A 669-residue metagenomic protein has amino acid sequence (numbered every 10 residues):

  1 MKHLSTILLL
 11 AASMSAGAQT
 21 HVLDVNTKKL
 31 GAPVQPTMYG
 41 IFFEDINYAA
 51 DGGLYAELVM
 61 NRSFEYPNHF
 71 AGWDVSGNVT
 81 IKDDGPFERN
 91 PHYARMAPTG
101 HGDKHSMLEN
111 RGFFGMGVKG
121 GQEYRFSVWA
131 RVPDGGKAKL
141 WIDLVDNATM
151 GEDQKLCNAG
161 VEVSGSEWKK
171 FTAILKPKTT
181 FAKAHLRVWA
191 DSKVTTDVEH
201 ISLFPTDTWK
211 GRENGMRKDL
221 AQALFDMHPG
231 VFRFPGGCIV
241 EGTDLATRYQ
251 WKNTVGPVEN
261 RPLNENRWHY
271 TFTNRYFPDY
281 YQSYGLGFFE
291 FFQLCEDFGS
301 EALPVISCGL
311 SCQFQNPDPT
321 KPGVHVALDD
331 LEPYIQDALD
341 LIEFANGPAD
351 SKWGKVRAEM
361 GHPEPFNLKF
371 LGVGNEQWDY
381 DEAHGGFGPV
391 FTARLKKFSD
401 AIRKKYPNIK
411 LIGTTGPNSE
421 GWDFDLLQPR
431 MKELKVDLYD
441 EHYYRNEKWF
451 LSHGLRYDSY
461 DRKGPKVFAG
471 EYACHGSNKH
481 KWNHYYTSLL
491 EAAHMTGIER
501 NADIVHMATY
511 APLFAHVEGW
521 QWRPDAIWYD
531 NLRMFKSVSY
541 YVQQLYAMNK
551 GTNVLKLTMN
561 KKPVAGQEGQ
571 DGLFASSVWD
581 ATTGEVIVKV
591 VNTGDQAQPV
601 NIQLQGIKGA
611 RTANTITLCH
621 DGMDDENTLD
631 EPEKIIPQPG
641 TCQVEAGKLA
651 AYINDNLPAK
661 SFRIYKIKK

Functional and structural regions predicted by a protein language model:
L9-G17: Hydrophobic h-region of N-terminal signal peptides that target proteins for export in Gram-negative bacteria
Q19-S283, E301-L303, D318-V324, L328-D329 (+11 more regions): Extracellular and organelle-lumenal recognition/adhesion modules and their flexible linkers in secreted
I41, V128, H228, C295 (+6 more regions): Conserved, mostly hydrophobic/aromatic
F64, G120-Q122, N553-N592, Q598-V600: Surface beta-strand/loop "capping" patches
L156-G160, K170-T172, P205-D207, E213-G215 (+4 more regions): Active-site cleft segment of glycoside hydrolase catalytic domains centered on the general acid/base Glu
L175-K178, A182-H185, T208, R212-P229 (+5 more regions): An active-site-proximal structural segment forming one wall of the substrate-binding cleft that immediately precedes
K397-A401, P407-K410, P429-E433, D437-N549 (+3 more regions): Catalytic-core region of carbohydrate-active enzymes that cleave or remodel glycosidic bonds
G566-E568, N592-K669: C-terminal beta-sandwich/jelly-roll accessory domains of carbohydrate-active enzymes
